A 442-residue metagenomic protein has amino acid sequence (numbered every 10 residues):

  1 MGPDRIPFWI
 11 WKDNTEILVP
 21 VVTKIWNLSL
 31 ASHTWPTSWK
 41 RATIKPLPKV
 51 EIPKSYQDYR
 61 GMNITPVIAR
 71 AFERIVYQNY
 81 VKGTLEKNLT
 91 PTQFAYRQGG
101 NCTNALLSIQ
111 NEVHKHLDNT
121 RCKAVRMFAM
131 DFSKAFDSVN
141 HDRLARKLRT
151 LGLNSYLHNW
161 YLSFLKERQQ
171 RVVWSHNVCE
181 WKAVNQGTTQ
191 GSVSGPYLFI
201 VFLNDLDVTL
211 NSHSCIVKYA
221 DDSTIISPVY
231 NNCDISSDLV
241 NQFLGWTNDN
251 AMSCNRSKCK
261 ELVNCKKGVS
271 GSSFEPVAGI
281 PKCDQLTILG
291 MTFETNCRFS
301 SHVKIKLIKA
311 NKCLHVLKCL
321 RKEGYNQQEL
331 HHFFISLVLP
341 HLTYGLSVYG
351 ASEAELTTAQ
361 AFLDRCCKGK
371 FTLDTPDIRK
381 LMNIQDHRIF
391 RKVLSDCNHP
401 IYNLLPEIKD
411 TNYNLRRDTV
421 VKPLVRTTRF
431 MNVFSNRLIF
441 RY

Functional and structural regions predicted by a protein language model:
M1-I10, I44, R60, V76 (+13 more regions): Short, conserved catalytic/metal-binding micro-motifs enriched in Asp/Glu and His
M1-T189, S227-P228: Conserved pre-catalytic core of RNA-dependent polymerases
M1-W26, H33-W35, I44, S55-Y56 (+7 more regions): Short, charged alpha-helical motifs in flexible N/C-terminal segments and linkers
R41-I44, R60, Q93, R97 (+8 more regions): Catalytic palm active-site di-aspartate
H114-N119, Q170-R171, D205-V208, S212 (+1 more regions): Conserved helix-loop functional segments at active or binding sites
H176, D238-N241, S253-L286: Short, conserved micro-motifs composed of acidic
Y219-A220, S227, N248-K267, I288-C397: Non-catalytic, peripheral interaction segments enriched in hydrophobic/basic residues
P228-D238: Short helix/loop segment flanking the catalytic signature motif in cyclic-nucleotide metabolism enzymes
